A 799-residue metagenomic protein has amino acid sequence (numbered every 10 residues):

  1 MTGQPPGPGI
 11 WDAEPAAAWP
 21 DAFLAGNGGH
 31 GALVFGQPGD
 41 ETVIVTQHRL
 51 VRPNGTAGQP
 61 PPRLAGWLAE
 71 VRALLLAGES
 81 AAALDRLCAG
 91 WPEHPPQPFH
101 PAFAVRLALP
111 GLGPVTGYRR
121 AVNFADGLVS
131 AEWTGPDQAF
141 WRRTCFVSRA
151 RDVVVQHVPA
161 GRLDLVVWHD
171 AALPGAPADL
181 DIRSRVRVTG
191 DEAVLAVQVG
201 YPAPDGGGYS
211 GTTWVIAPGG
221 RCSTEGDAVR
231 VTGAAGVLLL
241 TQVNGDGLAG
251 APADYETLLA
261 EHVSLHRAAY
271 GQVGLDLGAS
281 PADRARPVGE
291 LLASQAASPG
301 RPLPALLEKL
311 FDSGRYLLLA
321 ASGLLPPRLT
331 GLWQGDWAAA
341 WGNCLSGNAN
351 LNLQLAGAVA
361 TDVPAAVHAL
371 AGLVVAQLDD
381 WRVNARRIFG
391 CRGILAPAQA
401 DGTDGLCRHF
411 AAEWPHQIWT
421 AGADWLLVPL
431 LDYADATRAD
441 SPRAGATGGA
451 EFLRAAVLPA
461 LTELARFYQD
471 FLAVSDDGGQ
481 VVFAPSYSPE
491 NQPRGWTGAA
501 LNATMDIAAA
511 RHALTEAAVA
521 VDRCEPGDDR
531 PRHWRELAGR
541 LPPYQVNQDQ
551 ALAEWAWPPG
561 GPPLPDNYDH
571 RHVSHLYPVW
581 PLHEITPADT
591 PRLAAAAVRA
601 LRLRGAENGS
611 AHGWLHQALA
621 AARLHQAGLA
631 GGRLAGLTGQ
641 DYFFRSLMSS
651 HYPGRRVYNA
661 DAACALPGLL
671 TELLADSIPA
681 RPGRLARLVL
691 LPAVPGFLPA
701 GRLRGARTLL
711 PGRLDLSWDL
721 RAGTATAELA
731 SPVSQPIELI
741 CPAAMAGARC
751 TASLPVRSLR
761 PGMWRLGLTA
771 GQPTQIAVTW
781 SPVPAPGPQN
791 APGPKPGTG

Functional and structural regions predicted by a protein language model:
T2-W414, D432-A434, A450-R454, T462-A465 (+7 more regions): Aromatic-residue-lined binding/catalytic grooves and analogous aromatic/hydrophobic interfacial grooves in multimeric
A22-I44, H48-L50, G90, P101 (+7 more regions): C-terminal capping/lid segments that line or modulate ligand- or cofactor-binding pockets
A320, A436-A439, A520, A627: Alpha-solenoid helical repeat scaffolds
H416-L427, A510: Alpha-helical bundle segments that constitute or directly flank the non-heme di-iron/ferroxidase center
G422-Y433, V457-D470, G613, Q617 (+2 more regions): Extended, hydrophobic alpha-helical segments in both membrane/secreted and soluble proteins
T437-A450, P784-T798: Intrinsically disordered, low-complexity terminal tails and inter-domain linkers enriched for S/T/G/P/D/E
L729-S731: Asparagine-centered strand-capping/turn motif at beta-strand->loop junctions
